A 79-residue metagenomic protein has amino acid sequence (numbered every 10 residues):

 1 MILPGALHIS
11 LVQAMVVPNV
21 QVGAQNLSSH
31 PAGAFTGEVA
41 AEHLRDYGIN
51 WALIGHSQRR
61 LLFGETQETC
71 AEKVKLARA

Functional and structural regions predicted by a protein language model:
M1-A79: Active-site loop-to-helix "anion-binding N-cap" substructures in soluble metabolic enzymes
